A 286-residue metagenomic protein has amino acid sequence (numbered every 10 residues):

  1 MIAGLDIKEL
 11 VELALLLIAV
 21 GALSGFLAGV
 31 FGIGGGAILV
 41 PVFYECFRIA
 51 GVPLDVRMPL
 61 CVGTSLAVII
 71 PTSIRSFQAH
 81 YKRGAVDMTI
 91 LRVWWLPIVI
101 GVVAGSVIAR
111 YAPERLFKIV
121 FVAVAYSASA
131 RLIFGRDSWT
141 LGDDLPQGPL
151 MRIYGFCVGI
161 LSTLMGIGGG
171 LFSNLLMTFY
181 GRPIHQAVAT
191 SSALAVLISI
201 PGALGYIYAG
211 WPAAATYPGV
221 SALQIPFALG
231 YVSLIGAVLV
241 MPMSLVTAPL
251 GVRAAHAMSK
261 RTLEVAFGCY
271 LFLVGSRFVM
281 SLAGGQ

Functional and structural regions predicted by a protein language model:
M1-F31, I38-P59, S73-M165, L175-Q186 (+4 more regions): Juxtamembrane transmembrane-helix boundary motif
S65-T72: A structural-propensity feature for long, helix-poor, extended segments
